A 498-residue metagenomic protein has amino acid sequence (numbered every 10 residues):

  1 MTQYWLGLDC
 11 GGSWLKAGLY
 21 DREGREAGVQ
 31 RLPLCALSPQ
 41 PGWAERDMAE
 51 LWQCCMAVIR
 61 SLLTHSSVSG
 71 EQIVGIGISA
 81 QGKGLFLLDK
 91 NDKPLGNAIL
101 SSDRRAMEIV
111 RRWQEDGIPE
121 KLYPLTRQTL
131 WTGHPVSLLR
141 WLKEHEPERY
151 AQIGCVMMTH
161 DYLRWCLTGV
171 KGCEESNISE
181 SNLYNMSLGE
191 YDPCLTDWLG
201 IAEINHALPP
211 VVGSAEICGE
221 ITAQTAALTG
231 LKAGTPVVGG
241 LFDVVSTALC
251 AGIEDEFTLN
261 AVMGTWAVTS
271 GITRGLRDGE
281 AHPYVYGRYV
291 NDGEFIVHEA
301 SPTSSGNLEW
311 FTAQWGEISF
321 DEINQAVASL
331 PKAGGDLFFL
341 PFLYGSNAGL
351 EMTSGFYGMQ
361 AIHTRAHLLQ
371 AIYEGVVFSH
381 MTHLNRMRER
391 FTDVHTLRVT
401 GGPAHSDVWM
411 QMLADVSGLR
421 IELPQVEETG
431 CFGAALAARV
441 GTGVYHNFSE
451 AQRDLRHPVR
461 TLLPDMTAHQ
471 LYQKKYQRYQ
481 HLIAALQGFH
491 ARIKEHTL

Functional and structural regions predicted by a protein language model:
M1-N97, P124, Q152, A226-A227 (+3 more regions): N-terminal glycine/serine-rich phosphate-binding loop of ATP-dependent small-molecule kinases, especially carbohydrate
W5-G7, M107, Q114-T126, W131 (+4 more regions): Active-site core segments that coordinate phosphate-bearing ligands/cofactors across diverse enzyme families
W14, G70-I73, A151, H206-L208 (+2 more regions): Short secondary-structure junction motifs
G28-L32, P209, R460: Structural signal for short hydrophobic segments within the conserved structured cores of catalytic domains across
T64-L100, T129-G133, C155, R164-N185 (+1 more regions): Short beta-strand-loop/turn "lid" adjacent to the catalytic site in phosphate-handling enzymes
D103: Carbohydrate-associated surface elements
G200-G213: A conserved helix-loop-beta module that forms one wall/lid of the active-site cleft in ATP-utilizing catalytic domains
